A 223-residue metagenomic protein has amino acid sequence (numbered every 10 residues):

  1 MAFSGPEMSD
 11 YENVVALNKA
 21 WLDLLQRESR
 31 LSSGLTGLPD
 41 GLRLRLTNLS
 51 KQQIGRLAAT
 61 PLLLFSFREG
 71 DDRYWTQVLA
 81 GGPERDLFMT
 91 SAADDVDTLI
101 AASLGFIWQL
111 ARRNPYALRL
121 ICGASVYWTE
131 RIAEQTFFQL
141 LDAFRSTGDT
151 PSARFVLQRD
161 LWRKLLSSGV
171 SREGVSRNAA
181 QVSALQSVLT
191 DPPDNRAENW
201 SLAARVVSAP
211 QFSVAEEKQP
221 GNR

Functional and structural regions predicted by a protein language model:
M1-A80, R205, S213-V214, P220: Structure-specific DNA junction-binding interface
G5-A16, L38-D40, A124, W128-G169 (+1 more regions): Extended, low-complexity, amphipathic alpha-helical coiled-coil/linker regions that act as scaffolds and localization
R27-L31, G81, L110-R113, T150 (+5 more regions): Surface-exposed polar/charged interaction patches
S32-T36, R43-L46, V96, I100-F144 (+1 more regions): Amphipathic alpha-helical packing elements
T60-G82, S146-T190: Long, compositionally biased
A80-D86, Q109, F138: A short mid-domain helix/strand-loop element embedded in enzyme catalytic domains that forms or borders the active-site
E84-A102, P151-W162: Membrane-interacting alpha-helical segments
L165-R223: Short, functional C-terminal segments
